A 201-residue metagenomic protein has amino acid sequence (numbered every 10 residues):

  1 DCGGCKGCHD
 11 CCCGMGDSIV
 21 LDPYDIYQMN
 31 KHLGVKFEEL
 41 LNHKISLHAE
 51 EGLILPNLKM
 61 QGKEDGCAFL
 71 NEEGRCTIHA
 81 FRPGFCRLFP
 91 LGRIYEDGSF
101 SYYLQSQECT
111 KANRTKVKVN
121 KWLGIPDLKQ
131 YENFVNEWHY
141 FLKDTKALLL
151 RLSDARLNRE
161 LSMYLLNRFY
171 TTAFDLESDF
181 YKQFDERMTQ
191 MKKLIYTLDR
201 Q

Functional and structural regions predicted by a protein language model:
D1-D10, M15-Q201: Short loop/turn segments that flank or connect secondary-structure elements
